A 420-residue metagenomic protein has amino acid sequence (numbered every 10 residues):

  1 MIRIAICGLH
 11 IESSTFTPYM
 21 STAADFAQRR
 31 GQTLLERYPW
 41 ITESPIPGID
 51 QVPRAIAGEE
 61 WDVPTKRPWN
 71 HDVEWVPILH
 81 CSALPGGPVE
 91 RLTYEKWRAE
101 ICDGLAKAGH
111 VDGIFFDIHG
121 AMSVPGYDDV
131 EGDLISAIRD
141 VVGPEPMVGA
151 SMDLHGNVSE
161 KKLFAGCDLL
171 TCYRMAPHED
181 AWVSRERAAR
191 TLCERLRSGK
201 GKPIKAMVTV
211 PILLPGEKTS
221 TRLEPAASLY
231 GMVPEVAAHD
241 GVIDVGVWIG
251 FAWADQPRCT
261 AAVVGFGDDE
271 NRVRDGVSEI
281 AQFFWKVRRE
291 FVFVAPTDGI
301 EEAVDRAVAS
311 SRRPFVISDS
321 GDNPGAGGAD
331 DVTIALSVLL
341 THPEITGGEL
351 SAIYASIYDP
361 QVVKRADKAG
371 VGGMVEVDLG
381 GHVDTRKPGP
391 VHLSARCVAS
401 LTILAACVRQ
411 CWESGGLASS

Functional and structural regions predicted by a protein language model:
M1, W69-V73, D103-I114, E302-F315: Glycine-rich phosphate/diphosphate-binding loops that line cofactor/substrate pockets in enzymes
M1-R67: N-terminal amphipathic/basic leader segments beginning at the initiator methionine
I2, L214-S420: Hard-cation-handling environments
A5, L9-E12, P18, V89-R98 (+5 more regions): Active-site histidine-anchored catalytic micro-motif
P53-L105: Low-complexity, highly charged intrinsically disordered N-terminal segments that act as targeting/localization
E59-W69, I101, L105, I138 (+7 more regions): Hydrophobic, Leu/Ile/Phe/Ala-enriched alpha-helical segments that form helix-helix packing faces
W69-N70, W75-L79, P85, M122 (+2 more regions): Cap/lid and interdomain-hinge subdomains that line or gate substrate/regulatory clefts in soluble alpha/beta enzymes
P77-G86, D117-H119, I280-R289: Gly-rich Lys/Arg/Thr-decorated short loops/hinges at beta-loop-alpha junctions or inter-strand turns that position
